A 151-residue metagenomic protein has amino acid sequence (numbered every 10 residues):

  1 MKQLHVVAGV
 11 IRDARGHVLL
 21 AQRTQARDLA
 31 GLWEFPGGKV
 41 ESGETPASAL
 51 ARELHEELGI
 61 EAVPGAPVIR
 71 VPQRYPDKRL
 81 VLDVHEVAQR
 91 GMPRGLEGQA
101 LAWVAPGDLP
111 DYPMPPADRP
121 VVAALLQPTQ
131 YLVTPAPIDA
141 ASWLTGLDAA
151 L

Functional and structural regions predicted by a protein language model:
M1-V18, K39, R70: Conserved N-terminal beta-strand and adjoining loop/helix that marks the start of the Nudix/MutT-like hydrolase domain
H5-V7, G16, L80-D83, Q99 (+1 more regions): Change "...and in nucleic-acid phosphodiester-cleaving endonucleases..." to "...and in nucleic-acid processing enzymes
D13, V71-R94: Active-site-adjacent beta-strand/loop module that shapes the phosphate/pyrophosphate-binding cleft
H17-I60, I69: Conserved Nudix-box catalytic region and its N-terminal flanking loop in Nudix hydrolases and closely related
E34, R79, W103: Short aromatic/basic micro-patch
E44, A49-A51, H55, E61 (+3 more regions): HhH-family (HhH-GPD) DNA N-glycosylase catalytic core used in base-excision repair
E86-A88, R94-L126: NUDIX/MutT-family hydrolases
R94, A124-L151: Conserved N-terminal beta1-alpha1 strand-loop-helix module at the mouth
